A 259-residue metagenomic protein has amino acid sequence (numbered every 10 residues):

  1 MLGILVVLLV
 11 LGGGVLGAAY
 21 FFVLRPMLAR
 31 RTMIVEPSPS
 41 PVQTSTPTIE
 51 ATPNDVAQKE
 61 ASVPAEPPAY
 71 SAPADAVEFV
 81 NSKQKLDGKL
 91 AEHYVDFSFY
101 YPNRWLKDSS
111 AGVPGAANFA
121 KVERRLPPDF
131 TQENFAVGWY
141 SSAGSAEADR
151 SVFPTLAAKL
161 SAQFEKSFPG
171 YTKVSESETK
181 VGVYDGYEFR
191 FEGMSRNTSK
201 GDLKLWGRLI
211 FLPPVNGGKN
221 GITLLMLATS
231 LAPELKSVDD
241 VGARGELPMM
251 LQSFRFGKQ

Functional and structural regions predicted by a protein language model:
M1-P128, E178-V181, G201, G217-G218 (+1 more regions): N-terminal targeting sequences that direct proteins away from the cytosol to non-cytosolic compartments
L90-A91, S142-S151, S175, R196-T198 (+1 more regions): Second-shell loop/turn segments in exported
S98-Y100, N134-W139, G186-E192, R208-I210 (+1 more regions): Ordered hydrophobic segments in well-structured contexts
Y100, S151, T155, K159 (+2 more regions): Extracytoplasmic/secreted proteins, especially bacterial periplasmic and envelope-associated proteins
W105, A143, G193-N197, S230: Beta-strand elements of well-folded, non-transmembrane domains
A120-T155, I222-L227: A short acidic-to-branched-hydrophobic micro-motif
Y140-E147, K159, G170-E176, L225-L231 (+1 more regions): Low-complexity, flexible helical/coil segments
F153-N216: Signature of long, low-cysteine stretches enriched in small and polar/charged residues
